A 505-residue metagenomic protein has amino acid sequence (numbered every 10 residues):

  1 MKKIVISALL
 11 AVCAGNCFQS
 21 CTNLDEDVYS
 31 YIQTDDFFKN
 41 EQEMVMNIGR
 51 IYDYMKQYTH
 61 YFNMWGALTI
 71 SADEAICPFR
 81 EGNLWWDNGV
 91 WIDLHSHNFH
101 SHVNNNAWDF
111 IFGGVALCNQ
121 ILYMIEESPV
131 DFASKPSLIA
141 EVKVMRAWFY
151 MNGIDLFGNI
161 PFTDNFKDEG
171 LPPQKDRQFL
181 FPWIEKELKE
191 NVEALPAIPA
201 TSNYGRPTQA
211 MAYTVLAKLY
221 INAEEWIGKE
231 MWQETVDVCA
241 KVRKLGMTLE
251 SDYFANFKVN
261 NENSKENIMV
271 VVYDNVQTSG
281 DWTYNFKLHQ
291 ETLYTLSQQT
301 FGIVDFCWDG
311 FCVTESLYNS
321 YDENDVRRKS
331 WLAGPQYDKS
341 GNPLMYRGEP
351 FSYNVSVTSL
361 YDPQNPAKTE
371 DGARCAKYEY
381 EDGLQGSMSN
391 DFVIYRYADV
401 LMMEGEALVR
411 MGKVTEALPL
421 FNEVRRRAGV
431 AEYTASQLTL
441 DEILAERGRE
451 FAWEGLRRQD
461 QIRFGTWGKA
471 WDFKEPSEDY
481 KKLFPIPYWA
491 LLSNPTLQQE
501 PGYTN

Functional and structural regions predicted by a protein language model:
M1-S30: Bacterial Sec-dependent N-terminal signal peptides
C21-N23, C77, E81, I111-F112 (+8 more regions): Long, intrinsically disordered, low-complexity segments
C21-N83, K189-E190, A194, R206-V355: An aromatic- and glycine-enriched ligand-binding surface/loop that stacks and positions planar moieties
Q42-T59, E81-F157, L171-Q174, Q178-F179 (+4 more regions): Conserved, well-structured interaction surfaces
G89-W91, H95-S96, H100, N319-R396: Flexible, polar/acidic helix-loop-strand segments at domain edges
N152-L156, P161, N222-K229, G412: Short coil/turn linking the two alpha-helices of tandem helical-hairpin repeats
